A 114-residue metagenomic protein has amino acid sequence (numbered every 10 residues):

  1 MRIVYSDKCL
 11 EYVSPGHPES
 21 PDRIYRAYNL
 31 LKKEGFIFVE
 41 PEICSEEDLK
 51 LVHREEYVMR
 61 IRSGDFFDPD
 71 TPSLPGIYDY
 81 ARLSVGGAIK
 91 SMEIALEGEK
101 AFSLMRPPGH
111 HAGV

Functional and structural regions predicted by a protein language model:
M1-V114: HDAC/HDAC-like amidohydrolase catalytic core signature
